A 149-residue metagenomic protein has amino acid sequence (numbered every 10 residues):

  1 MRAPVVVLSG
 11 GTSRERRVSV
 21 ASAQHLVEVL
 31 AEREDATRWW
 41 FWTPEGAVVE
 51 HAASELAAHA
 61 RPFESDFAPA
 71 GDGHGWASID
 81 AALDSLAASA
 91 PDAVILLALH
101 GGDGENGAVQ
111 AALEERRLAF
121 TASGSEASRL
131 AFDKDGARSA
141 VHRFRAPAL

Functional and structural regions predicted by a protein language model:
M1-E126, L130-R145: ATP-binding N-terminal substructure of ATP-dependent carboxylate-amine bond-forming enzymes
P147-L149: Phosphate/pyrophosphate-binding betaalpha-module
